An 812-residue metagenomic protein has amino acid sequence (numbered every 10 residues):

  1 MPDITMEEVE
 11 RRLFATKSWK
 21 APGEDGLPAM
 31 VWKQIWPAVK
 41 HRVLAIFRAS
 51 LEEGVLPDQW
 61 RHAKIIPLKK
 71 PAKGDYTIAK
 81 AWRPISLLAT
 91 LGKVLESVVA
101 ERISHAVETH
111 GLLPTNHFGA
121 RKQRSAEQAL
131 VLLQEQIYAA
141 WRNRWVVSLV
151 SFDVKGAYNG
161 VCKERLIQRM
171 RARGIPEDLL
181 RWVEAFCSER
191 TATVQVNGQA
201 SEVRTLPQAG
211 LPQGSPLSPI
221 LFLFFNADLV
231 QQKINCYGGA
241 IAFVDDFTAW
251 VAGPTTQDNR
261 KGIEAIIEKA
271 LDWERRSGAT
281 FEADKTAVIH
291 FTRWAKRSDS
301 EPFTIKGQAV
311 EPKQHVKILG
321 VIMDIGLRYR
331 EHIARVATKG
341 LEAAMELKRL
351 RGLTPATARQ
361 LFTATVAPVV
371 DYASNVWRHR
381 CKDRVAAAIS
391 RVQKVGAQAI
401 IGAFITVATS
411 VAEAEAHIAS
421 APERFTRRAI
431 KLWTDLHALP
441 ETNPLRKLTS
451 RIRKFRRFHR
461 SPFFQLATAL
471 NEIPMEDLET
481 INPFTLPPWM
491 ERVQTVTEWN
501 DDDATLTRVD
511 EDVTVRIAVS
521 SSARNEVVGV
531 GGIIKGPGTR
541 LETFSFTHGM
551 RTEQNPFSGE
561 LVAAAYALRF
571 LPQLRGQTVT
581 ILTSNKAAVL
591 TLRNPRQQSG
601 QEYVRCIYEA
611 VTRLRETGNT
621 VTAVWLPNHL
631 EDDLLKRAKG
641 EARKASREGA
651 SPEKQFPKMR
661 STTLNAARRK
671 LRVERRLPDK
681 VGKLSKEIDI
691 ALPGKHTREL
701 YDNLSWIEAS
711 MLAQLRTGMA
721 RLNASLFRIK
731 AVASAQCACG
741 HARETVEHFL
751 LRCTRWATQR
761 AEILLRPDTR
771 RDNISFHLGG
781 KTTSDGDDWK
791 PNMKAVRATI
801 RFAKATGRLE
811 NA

Functional and structural regions predicted by a protein language model:
P2-S215, V251-A252: Conserved pre-catalytic core of RNA-dependent polymerases
G156-R173, T248-D272, R293, L590-P595: Catalytic palm subdomain of template-directed nucleic-acid polymerases, centered on the conserved carboxylate motif
A185, L506-V513, A518, K654-R743: Helix/loop segments that flank and initiate small ligand/metal-binding modules
E202, Q494-T497, D501-V562, Y566-Q573 (+2 more regions): RNase H-like nuclease fold core
F247-P254, N375, H379-V385, E423 (+4 more regions): RNase H catalytic domain
A265-E268, A279-Q314: Short, conserved micro-motifs composed of acidic
G307-V376: Basic, alpha-helical interaction scaffolds
T612-T617, D702-A812: Family-specific functional microsites
